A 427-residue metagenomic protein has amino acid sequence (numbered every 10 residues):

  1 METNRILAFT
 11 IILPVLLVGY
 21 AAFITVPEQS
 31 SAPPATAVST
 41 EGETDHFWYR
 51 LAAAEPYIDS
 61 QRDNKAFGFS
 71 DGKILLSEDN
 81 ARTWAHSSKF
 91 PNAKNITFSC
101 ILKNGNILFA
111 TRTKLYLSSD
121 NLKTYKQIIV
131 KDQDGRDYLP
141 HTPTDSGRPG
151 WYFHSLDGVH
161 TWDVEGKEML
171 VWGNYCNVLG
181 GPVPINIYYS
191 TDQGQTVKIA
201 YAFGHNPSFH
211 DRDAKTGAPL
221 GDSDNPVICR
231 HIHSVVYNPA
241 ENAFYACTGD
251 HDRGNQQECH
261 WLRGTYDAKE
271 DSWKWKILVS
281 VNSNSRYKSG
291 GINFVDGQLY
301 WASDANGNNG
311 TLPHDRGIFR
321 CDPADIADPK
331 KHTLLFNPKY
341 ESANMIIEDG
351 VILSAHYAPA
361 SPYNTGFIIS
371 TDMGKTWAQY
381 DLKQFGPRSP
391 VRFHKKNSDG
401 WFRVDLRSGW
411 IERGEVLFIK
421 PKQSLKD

Functional and structural regions predicted by a protein language model:
A52-Q61, T97-K103, D145-K167, P226-E241 (+3 more regions): Structural signature of eukaryotic scaffold interfaces centered on beta-propeller domains
N64-A66, G105-F109, V164-W172, E241-A246 (+3 more regions): Entry beta-strands of beta-propeller and related beta-repeat scaffolds
S77-E78, S118-S119, S190-T191, R263-Y266 (+2 more regions): Conserved Ser/Thr-centered positions that define the repeating blades of beta-propeller domains
A110, V178-P184, I228, D250-E258 (+3 more regions): Short, solvent-exposed loop/turn segments at conserved positions within beta-propeller repeat blades
I128-W151, K198-I228, K274-S285, H332-K339 (+1 more regions): Surface-exposed loop and turn segments in beta-propeller and other repeat-based domains that flank or scaffold
K276-S289, P329-E348, K375-D399: Conserved blade-ending motifs and adjacent loop-strand segments that build the rim/top face of beta-propeller domains
S289-C321, P329-K375: Loop/turn-rich, solvent-exposed surfaces of beta-rich toroidal or solenoidal domains
S389-D427: Blade-level signature of beta-propeller repeat domains, shared across WD40, Kelch, NHL, RCC1 and BNR/Asp-box propellers
